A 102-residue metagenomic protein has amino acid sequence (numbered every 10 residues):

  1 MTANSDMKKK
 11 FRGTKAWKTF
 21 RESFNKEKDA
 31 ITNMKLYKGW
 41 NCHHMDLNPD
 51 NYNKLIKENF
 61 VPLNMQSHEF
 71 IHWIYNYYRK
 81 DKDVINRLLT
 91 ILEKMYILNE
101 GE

Functional and structural regions predicted by a protein language model:
M1-F20, M34-L36, R79-E102: A boundary/linker detector
S5, K26-K28, H68, N99: Intrinsic disorder/low-complexity signal
T14-N41, N64-Q66: Short cysteine-rich loop/turn motifs with clustered Cys
A30-P62, I71-N76: Histidine-centered nuclease catalytic patch
K54, P62-M65, D83-L88: Short, surface-exposed linear patches
N59-I71, I91-E102: Short Fe-S-cluster ligation motifs
